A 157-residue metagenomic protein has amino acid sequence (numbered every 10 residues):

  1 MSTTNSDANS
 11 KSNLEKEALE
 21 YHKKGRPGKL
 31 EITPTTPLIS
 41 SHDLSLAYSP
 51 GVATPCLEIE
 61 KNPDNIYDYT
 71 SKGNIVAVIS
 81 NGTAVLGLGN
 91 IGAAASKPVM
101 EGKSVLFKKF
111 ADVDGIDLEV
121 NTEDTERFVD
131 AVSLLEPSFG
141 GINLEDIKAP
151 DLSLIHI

Functional and structural regions predicted by a protein language model:
K24-D68: An N-cap/entry alpha-helix motif that binds or orients negatively charged groups
I39-S40, S80-N90, V105-D117, E136-F139: Gly-rich Lys/Arg/Thr-decorated short loops/hinges at beta-loop-alpha junctions or inter-strand turns that position
I66-K72, K108-K109, L134-P137: Solvent-exposed alpha-helices and their adjacent loops that cap or buttress functional pockets in soluble metabolic
L86-M100: Glycine- and acidic-residue-enriched helix-capping/strand-helix junction motifs
D117-E126: Short beta->alpha junction loops
F139-D146: Periplasmic-binding protein-like
P150-S153: Active-site-adjacent beta->alpha loops and helix N-cap segments on the catalytic face of soluble alpha/beta enzymes
I155-I157: Conserved small/polar residues in nucleotide/adenosyl-binding loops
